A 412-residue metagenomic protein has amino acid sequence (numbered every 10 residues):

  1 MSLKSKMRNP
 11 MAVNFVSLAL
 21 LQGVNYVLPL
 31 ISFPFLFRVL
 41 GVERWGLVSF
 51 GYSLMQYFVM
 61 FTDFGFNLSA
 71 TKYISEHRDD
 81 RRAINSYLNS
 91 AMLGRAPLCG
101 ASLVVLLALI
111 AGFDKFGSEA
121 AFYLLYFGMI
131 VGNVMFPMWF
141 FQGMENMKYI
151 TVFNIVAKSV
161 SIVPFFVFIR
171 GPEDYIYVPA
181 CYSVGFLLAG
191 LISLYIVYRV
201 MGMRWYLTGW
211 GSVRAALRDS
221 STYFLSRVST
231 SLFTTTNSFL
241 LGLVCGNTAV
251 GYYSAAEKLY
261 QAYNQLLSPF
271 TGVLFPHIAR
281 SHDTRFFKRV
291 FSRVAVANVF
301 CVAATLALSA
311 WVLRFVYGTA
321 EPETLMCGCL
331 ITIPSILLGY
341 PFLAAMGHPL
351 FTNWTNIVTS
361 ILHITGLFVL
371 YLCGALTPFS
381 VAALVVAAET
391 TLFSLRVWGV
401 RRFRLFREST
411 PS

Functional and structural regions predicted by a protein language model:
M1-M11, K148-T151, Y175-Y182, L191-T234 (+3 more regions): Interhelical loop/hinge segments that connect adjacent transmembrane helices in multipass membrane
R8-I31, M92, A96, A120-Y123 (+9 more regions): Hydrophobic faces of transmembrane alpha-helices in multi-pass small-molecule transporters and flippases across diverse
N9-N67, I162, S221-T248, V302 (+6 more regions): Signature of the first transmembrane helix
V13-N25, G51, M60, F64-A111 (+2 more regions): Membrane-water interface segments that mark the loop-to-transmembrane alpha-helix transition
D63-D79, Y260-D283, A344-G347: Helix-loop junctions and terminal segments of transmembrane helices in multi-pass membrane transport/translocation
I110-Y126, L308-L338: Interfacial segments at transmembrane-helix termini and the short loops linking adjacent helices
A120, L124-F127, T151-M201, V358-L362 (+1 more regions): Hydrophobic alpha-helical transmembrane segments
I130-F153, R280-D283, I333-V358: Membrane-interface junctions at transmembrane-helix termini in multi-pass inner-membrane proteins
